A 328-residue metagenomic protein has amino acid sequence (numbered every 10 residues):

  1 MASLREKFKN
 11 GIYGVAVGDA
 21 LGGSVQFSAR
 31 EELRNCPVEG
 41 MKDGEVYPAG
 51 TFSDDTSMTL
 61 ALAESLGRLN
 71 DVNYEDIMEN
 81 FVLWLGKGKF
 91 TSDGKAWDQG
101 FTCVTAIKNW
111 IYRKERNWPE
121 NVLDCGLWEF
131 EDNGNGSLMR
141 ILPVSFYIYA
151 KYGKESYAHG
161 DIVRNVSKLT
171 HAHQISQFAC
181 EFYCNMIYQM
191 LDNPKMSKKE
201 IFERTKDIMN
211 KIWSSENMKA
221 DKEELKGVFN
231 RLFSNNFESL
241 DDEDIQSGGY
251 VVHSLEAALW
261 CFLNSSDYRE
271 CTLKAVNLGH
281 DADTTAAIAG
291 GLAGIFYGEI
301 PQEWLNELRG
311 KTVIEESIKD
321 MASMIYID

Functional and structural regions predicted by a protein language model:
M1-D328: Structured, active/binding-site neighborhoods that engage oxygen-rich ligands
